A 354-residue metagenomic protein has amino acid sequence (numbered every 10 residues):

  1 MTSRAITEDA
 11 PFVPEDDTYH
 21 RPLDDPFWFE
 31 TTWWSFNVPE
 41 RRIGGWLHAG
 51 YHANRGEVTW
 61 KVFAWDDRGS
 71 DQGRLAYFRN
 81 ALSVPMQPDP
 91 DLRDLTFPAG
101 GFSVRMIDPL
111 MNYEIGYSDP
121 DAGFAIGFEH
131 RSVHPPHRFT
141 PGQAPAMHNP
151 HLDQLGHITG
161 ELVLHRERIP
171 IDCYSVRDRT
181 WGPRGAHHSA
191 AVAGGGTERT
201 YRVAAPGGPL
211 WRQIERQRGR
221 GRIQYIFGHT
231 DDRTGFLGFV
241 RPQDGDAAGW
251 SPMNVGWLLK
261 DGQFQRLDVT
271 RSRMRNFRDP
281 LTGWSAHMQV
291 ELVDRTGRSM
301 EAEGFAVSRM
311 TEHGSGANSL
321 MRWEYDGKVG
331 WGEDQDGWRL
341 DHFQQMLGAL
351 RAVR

Functional and structural regions predicted by a protein language model:
M1-R354: Structured soluble/peripheral alpha/beta segments that form catalytic or ligand/cofactor-binding pockets
